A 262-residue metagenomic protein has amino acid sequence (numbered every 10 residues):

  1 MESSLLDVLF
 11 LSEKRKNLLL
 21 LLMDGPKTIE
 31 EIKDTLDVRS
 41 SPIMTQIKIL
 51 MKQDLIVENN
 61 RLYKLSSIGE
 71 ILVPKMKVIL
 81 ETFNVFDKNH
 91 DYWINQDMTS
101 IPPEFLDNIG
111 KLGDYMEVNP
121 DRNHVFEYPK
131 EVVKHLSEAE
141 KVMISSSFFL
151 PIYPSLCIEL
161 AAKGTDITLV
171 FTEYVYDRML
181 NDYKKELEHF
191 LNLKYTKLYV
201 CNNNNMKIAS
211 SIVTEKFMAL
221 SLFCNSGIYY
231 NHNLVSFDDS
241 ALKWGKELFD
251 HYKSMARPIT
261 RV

Functional and structural regions predicted by a protein language model:
M1-V85: Basic, Lys/Arg-rich alpha-helical nucleic-acid-recognition elements, primarily the DNA-binding modules of transcription
G25, S147-P151, N204: Short beta->alpha connector loops
R61, I68, K75, S147 (+2 more regions): Surface loops and adjacent helix of pleckstrin homology
L80-E131: Amphipathic alpha-helical dimerization/coiled-coil segments that flank or bridge DNA-binding/regulatory modules
Y128, V132-H189: Primarily the HKD phosphodiesterase
Y174-T214: HKD-type phospholipase D/PLD-like phosphodiesterase module
Y199-S240, F249: HKD (HxKxxxxD) catalytic microenvironment of the phospholipase D
K246-V262: Cysteine/selenocysteine-centered motifs that mediate thiol-based redox chemistry or coordinate metal-sulfur cofactors
